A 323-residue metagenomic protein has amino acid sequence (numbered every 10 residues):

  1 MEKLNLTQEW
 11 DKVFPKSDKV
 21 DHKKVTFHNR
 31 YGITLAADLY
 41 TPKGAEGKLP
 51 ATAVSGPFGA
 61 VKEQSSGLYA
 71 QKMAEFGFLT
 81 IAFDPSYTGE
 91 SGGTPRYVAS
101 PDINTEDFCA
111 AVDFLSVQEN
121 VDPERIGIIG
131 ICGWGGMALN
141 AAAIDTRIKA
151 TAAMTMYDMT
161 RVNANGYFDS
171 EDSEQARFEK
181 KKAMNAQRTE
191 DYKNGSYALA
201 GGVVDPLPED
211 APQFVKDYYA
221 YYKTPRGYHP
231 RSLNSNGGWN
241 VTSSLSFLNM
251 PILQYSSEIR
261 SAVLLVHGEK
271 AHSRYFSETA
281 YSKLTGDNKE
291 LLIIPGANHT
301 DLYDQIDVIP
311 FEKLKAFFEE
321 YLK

Functional and structural regions predicted by a protein language model:
K3-G47: N-terminal cap/lid segment of alpha/beta-hydrolase-fold proteins
K48-P57: Short beta-strand element of the alpha/beta-hydrolase
G59-Q71, P85: The serine-hydrolase catalytic nucleophile loop
K62, T88-E124, V308-P310: Catalytic nucleophile-loop/oxyanion-hole region of alpha/beta-hydrolase and closely related hydrolase-like folds
K72-G92: Conserved alpha/beta-hydrolase
L139-Y221: Alpha/beta-hydrolase-fold enzymes
I259, L265-H267: Short beta-strand/loop motif that positions the catalytic acidic residue of the alpha/beta-hydrolase fold
A297-V308: Catalytic histidine-centered segment of alpha/beta-hydrolase-like enzymes
